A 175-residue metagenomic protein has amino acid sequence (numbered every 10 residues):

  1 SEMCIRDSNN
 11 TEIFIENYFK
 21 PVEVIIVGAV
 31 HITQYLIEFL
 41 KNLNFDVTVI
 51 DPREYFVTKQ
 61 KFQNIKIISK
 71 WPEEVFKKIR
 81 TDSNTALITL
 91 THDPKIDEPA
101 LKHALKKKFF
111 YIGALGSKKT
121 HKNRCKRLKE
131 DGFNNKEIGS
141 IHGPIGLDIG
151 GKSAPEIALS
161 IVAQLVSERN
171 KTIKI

Functional and structural regions predicted by a protein language model:
M3-I5: Short, small-residue-biased leader/transition segments that mark boundaries at the very start of proteins
E12-F56: Glycine-rich adenosine-cofactor-binding loop
V30-H31, P94-K95, K119: Residue-level detector of alpha-helix initiation sites
Y55-I65: Short loop/helix-cap segments at secondary-structure boundaries that form the rim of catalytic
I65-W71: Conserved SAM-binding strand-loop segment of SAM-dependent methyltransferases
E73-S83: Short amphipathic alpha-helix with an adjacent loop that forms part of the alpha/beta core around
A86, T91-H92, K102-R127: ADP-ribose/adenylate-binding Rossmann-like module
S117, K136-V166: Active-site capping/gating segments
